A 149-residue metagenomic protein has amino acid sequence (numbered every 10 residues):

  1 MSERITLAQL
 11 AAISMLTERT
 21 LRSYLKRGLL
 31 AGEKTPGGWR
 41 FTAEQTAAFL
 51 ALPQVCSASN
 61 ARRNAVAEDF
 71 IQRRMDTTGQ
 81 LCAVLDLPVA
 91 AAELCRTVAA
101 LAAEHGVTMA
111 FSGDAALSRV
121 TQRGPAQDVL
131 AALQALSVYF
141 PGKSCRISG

Functional and structural regions predicted by a protein language model:
M1-L16: Polyanion-binding surface elements
S2-R4, G38, A115-R119: A generic structural signal for beta-strand entry/edge sites
E3, R27-K34, A43-Q45, L50: Short, solvent-exposed alpha-helical "recognition" segments
M15-G38: Major-groove DNA-recognition helix of helix-turn-helix-type DNA-binding domains
L25, P53, L133: Short, flexible helix/strand-to-coil boundary loops that buttress conserved ligand/catalytic motifs in alpha/beta
E44-R74: A short, Lys/Arg-enriched interface patch at domain edges and termini
F70-G149: Mid-protein regulatory/catalytic core that forms ligand/cofactor-binding pockets and protein-protein interaction
